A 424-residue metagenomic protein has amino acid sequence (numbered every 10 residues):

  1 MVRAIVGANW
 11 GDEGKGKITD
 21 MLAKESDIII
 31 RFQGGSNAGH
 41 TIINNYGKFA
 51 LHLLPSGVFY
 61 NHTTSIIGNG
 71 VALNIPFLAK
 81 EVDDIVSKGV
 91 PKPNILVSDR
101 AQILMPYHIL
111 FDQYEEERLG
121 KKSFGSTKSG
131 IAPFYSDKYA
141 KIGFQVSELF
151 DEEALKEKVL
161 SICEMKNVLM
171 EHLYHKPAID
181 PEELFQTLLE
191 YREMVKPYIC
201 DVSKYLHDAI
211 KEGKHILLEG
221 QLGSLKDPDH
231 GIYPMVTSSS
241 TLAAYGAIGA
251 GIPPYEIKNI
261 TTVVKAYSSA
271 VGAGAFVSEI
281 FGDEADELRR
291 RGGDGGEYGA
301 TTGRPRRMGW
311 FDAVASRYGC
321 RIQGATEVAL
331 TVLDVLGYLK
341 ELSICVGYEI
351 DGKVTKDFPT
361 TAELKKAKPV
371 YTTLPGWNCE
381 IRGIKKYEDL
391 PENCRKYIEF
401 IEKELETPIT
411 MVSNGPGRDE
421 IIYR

Functional and structural regions predicted by a protein language model:
M1-R424: Non-transmembrane, aqueous-exposed alpha-helical and coiled segments at domain scale
